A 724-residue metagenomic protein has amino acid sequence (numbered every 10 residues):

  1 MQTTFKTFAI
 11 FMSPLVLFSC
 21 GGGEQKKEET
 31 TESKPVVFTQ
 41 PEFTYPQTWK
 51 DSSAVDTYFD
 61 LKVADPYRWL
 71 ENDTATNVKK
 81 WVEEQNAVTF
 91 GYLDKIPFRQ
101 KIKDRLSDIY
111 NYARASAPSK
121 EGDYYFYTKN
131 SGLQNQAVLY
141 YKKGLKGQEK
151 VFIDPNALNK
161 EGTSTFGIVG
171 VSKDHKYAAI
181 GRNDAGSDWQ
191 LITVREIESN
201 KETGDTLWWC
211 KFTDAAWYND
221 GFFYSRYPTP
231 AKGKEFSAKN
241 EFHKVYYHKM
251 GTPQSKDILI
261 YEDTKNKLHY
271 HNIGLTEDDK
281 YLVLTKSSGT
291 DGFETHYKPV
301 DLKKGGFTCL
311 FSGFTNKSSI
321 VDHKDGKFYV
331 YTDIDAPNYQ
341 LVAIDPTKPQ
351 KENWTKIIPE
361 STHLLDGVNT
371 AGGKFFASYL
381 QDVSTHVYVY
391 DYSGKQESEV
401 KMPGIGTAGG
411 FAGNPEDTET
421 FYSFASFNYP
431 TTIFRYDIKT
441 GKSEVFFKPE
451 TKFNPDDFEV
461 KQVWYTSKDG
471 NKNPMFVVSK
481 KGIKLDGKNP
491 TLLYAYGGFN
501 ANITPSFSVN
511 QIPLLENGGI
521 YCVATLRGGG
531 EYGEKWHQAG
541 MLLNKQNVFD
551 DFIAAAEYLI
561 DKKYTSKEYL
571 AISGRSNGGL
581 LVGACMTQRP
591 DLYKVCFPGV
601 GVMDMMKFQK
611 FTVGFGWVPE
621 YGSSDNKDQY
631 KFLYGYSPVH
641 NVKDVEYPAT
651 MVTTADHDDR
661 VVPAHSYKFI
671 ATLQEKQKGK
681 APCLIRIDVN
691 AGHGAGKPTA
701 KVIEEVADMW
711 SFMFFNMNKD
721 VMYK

Functional and structural regions predicted by a protein language model:
V16-S19: C-terminal motif of bacterial Sec signal peptides marking the signal peptidase cleavage site
G21-E24: Bacterial signal peptide processing site
T76-G170, G181, H269-H323, G367 (+4 more regions): Non-catalytic accessory segments flanking enzyme active sites
Y125, A178, F222-F223, L282 (+3 more regions): Hydrophobic beta-strand positions that form the internal "hydrophobic ladder" of WD40/Gbeta-like beta-propeller blades
N130-A137, N159-T163, R182-L191, T206-K211 (+7 more regions): A flexible loop/linker signature enriched in serine peptidases of the S9 family
Y141-K142, T193-I197, K239-G251, H296-V300 (+2 more regions): Beta-propeller blade signature
N156-S172, G181-S187, K201-T203, Y436-K442 (+6 more regions): Cap/lid segment of the alpha/beta-hydrolase catalytic domain
V523-K724: Active-site-proximal cap/loop segments of hydrolase catalytic domains
